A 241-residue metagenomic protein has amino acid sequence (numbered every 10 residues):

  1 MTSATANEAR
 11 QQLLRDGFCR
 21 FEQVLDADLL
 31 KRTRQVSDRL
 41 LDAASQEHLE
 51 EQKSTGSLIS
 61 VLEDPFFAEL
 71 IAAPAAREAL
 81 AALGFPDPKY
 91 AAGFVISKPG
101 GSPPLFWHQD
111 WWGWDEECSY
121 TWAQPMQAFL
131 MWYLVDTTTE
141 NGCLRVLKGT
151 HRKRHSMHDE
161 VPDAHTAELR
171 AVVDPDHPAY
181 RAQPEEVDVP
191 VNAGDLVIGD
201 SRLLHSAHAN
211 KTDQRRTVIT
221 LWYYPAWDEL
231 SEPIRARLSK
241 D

Functional and structural regions predicted by a protein language model:
M1-R15, F21-W122, P233-I234, K240: Non-heme Fe(II)-dependent double-stranded beta-helix
D26-A27, V95-G100, W112, T137-T139 (+3 more regions): Short, solvent-exposed loop/turn segments at secondary-structure junctions
R34-S37, V146-K148, D213: Short Gly/aromatic-enriched secondary-structure transition segments
A43-L49, K53, M157, A193-I198 (+1 more regions): Non-heme Fe(II)/2-oxoglutarate
D64-E69, R181-V187, S206-H208: Active-site rim elements
P86-G93, P103, M126-W132, G142 (+1 more regions): Generic beta-strand structural signal
E117-T139, P190-A193, I198, W222-A226: Short, conserved beta-strand element in jelly-roll/cupin
T137-L203, D228, K240: Double-stranded beta-helix
